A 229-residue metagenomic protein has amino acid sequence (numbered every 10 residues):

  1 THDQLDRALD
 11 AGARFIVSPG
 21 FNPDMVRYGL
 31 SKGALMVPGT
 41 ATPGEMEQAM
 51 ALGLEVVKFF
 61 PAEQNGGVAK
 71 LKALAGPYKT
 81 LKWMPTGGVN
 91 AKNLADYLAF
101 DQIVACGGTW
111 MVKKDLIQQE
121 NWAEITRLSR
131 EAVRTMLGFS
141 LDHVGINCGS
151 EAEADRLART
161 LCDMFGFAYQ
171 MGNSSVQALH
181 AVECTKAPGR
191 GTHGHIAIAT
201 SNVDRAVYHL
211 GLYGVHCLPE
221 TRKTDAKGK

Functional and structural regions predicted by a protein language model:
T1, L5-D6, G12-N22, L35-M46 (+3 more regions): Catalytic beta/alpha-barrel core
H2-A11, G44-G53, A69, V89-A105: Catalytic cores of alpha/beta
D10-I16, L30-V37, A51-V56, P77-L81 (+1 more regions): Glycine-enriched alpha-helix->loop->beta-strand junction motifs that scaffold or abut catalytic
P19-M25, K58-V68, Q102-I125: Glycine-rich phosphate-binding active-site loops on the catalytic face of alpha/beta enzymes
G29-G33, D115-L137: C-terminal helical cap(s) of enzyme catalytic domains, especially alpha/beta-barrels
T126-R127, F139, A181-A187, G211-K229: Vicinal oxygen chelate
V133-A158, G191-I198: N-terminal beta-strand motif that seeds the catalytic metal site of vicinal oxygen chelate
G145-E183, R205, L212, K223-G228: Core segments of cupin and vicinal oxygen chelate
